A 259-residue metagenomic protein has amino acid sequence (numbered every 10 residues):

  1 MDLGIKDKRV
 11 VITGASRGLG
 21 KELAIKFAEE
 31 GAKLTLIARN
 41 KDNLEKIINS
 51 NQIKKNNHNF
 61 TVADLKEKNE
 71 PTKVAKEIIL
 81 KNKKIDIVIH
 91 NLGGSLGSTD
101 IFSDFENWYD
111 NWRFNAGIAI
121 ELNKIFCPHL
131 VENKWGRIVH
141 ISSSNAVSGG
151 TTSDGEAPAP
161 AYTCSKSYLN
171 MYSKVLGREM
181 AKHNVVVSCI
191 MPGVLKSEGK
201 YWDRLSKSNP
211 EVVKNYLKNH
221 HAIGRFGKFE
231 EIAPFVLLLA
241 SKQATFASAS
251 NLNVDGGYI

Functional and structural regions predicted by a protein language model:
S16-R17: Conserved glycine-rich cofactor-binding loop
I47, S153-G155, K182, V194-H220: A glycine/serine/threonine-rich, flexible loop-to-helix segment that serves as the NAD(P) cofactor-binding "lid"
G94, D104-E121, W135, V139 (+4 more regions): Catalytic Tyr-X3-Lys loop
T99-W112, P158, L205-S206, V213 (+1 more regions): Substrate-binding pocket helix/loop in short-chain dehydrogenase/reductase
F114-N133, G177-R178, K182, S241: Amphipathic alpha-helical dimer-interface segment in Rossmann-like NAD(P)H-dependent oxidoreductases
W135, R225-V254: C-terminal substrate-recognition "lid" of short-chain dehydrogenase/reductases
V139-Y168, S173-A181, V194: Catalytic loop of short-chain dehydrogenase/reductase
A181, V186, A247-A249: Short, small/polar-rich loop/turn modules that mediate ligand/substrate recognition or access, typified
